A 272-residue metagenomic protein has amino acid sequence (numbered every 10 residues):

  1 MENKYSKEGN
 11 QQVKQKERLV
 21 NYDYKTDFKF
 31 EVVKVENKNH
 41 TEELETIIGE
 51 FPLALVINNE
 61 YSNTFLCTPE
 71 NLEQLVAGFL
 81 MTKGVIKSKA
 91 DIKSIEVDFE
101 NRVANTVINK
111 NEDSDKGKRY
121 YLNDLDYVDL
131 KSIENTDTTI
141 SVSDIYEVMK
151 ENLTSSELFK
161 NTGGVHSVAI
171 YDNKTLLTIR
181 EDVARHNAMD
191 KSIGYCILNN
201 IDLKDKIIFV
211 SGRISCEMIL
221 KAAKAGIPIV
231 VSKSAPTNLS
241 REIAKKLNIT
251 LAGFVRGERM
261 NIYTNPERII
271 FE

Functional and structural regions predicted by a protein language model:
E2-N173, T178-I179: Intrinsically disordered, low-complexity regions enriched in acidic/Ser/Thr/Pro/Gln residues
G78, G84, G163-G164, G194 (+3 more regions): Glycine-centered flexibility sites
Y171, Y263-N265: Short beta-strand-to-turn element immediately C-terminal to the catalytic PLP-Schiff-base lysine in fold type I
L176, E181-A188: Positively charged, proline/Ser/Thr-rich regional signature most characteristic of the Rhodanese/CDC25-like
R185-I262, F271: Feature captures the catalytic cores and cofactor-binding loops of soluble hydro-lyases/lyases that act on carboxylate
